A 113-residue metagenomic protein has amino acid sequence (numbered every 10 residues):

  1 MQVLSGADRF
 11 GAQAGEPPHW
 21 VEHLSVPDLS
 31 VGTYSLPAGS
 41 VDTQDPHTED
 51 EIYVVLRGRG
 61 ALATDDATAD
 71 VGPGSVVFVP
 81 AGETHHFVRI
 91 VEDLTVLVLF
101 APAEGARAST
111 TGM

Functional and structural regions predicted by a protein language model:
M1-T33, T43, S109-M113: A short, N-terminal "cap"/entry segment at the start of jelly-roll beta-barrel domains of the cupin/DSBH fold
P27, A63-A67, I90: Short strand-coil-strand connectors
T33, L62-T64, V96: Short hydrophobic/aromatic-rich beta-strand segments that constitute the beta-sheet cores of beta-sandwich/beta-barrel
L36, P46-L62: Short, conserved beta-strand element in jelly-roll/cupin
I52, R59-A61, T68, T84 (+1 more regions): Structural motif
D66-A81: Short acidic-glycine-tyrosine-enriched beta hairpin
A81-A106: Ligand-binding loop in jelly-roll beta-barrel domains
